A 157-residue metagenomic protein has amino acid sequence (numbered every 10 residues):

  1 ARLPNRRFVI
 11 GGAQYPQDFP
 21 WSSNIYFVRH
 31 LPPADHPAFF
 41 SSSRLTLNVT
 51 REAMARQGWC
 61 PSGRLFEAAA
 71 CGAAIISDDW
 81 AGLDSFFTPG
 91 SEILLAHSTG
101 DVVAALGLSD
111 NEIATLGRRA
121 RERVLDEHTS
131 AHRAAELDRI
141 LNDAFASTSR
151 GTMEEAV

Functional and structural regions predicted by a protein language model:
A1-L65, A70-L83, P89, A144: Nucleotide-sugar donor-binding catalytic core of glycosyltransferases
A34-D35, D101, E112: Short acidic active-site motifs
G63, H97, H128: Residue-level signal for the nucleotide or nucleotide-sugar donor/cofactor binding architecture
P89-T99, L106-N111: Conserved acidic donor-binding segment of nucleotide-sugar-dependent glycosyltransferases
L108-L141: A charged, aromatic-enriched C-terminal amphipathic alpha-helix characteristic of glycosyltransferases across folds
N142-V157: Non-catalytic N-terminal targeting/anchoring module and adjacent flexible stem/linker that precedes the structured
